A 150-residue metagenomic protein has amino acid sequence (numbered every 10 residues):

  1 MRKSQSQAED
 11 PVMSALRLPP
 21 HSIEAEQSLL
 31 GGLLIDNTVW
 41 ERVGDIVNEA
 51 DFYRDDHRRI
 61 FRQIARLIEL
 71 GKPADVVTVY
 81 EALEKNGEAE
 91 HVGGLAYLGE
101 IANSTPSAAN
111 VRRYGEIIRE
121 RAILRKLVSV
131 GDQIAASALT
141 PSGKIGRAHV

Functional and structural regions predicted by a protein language model:
M1-A122: Noncatalytic partner-interaction/assembly domains of nucleic-acid and motor enzyme complexes, especially the accessory
K72, L139-G143: Short, flexible helix-adjacent loops and helix caps
A96, R125-V130: Short, well-ordered alpha-helical segments that carry or flank key catalytic/ligand-binding motifs at enzyme/regulatory
V128, K144-G146: Long, leucine- and charge-enriched amphipathic alpha-helices that form heptad-repeat coiled-coil/leucine-zipper-like
A148-V150: Conserved small/polar residues in nucleotide/adenosyl-binding loops
